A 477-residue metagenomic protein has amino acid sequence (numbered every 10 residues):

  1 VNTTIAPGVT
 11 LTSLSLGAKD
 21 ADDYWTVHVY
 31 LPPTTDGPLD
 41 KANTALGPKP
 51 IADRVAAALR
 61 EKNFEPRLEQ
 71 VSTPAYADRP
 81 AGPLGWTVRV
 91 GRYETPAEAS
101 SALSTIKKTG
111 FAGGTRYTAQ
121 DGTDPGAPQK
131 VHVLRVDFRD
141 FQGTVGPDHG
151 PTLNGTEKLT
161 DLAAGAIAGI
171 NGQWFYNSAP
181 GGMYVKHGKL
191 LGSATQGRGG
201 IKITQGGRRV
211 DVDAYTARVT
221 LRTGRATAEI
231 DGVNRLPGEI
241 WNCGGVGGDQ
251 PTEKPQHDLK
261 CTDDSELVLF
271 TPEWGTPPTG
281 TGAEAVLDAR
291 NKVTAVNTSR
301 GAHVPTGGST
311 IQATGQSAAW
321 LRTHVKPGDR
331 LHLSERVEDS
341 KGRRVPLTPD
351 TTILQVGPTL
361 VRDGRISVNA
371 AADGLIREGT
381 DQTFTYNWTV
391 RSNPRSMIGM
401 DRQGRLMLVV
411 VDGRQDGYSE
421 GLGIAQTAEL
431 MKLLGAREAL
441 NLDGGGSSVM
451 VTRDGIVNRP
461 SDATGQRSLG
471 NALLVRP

Functional and structural regions predicted by a protein language model:
V1-P477: Gly/Ser/Thr/Pro-rich low-complexity, intrinsically disordered segments
